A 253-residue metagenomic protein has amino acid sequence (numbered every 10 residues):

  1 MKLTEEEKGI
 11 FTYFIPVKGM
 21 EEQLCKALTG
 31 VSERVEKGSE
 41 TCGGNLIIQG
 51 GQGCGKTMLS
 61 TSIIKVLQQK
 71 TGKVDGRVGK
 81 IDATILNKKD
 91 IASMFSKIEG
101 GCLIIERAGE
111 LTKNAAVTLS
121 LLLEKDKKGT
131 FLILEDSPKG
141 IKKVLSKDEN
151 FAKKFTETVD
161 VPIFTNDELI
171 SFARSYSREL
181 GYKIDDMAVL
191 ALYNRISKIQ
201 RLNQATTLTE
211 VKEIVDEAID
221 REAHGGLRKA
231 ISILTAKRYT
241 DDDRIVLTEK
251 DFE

Functional and structural regions predicted by a protein language model:
L3-G44: Pre-Walker A (pre-P-loop) alpha-helix and adjacent loop at the N terminus of AAA/AAA+ ATPase modules, a conserved
C25, N166-R174, V189-Y193: An amphipathic alpha-helix signature
G43-G76, F155: Walker A/P-loop
V66-I98: AAA+/P-loop NTPase substrate/partner-engagement loops
L86-K125: Conserved alpha-helical scaffold flanking the Walker A/P-loop in AAA+ ATPase domains
L111-A152: Conserved catalytic/switch belt of AAA+ P-loop NTPases
S146-F164: A short helix-turn-beta junction within AAA+ P-loop NTPase domains corresponding to the substrate/partner-engaging
Y176-K183, L190-E253: C-terminal alpha-helical "lid" subdomain
